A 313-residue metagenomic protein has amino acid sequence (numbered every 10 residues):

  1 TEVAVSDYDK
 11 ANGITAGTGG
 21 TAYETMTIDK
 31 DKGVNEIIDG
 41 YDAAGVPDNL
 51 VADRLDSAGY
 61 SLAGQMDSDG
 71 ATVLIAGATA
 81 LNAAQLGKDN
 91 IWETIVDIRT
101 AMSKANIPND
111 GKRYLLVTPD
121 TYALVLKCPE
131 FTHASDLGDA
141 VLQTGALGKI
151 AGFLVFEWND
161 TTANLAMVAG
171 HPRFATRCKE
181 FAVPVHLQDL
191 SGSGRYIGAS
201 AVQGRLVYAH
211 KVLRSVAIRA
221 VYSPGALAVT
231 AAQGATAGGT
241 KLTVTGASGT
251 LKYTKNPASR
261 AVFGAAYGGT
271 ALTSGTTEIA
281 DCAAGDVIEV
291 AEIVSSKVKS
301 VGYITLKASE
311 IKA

Functional and structural regions predicted by a protein language model:
T1-A4, A22-D29, C128-P224: Sequence/fold signature of self-assembling virion shell proteins
G40-I107, A220-P224: Alpha-helical scaffold segments that mediate packing/assembly in large oligomeric complexes
A76-L147, F263, Y267: Extended, solvent-exposed, turn-rich assembly/linker loops in the middle of proteins
Q233-A247: Short coil/turn motif common to extracellular beta-sandwich-like domains
V244-L251, A258: Short proline/glycine-enriched turn/loop motifs at strand-loop junctions of beta-rich domains
T276-V287: Surface-exposed, short loops/turns at beta-strand junctions within beta-sandwich domains
V287-I293: Extracellular recognition modules
K297-I311: Extracellular fibronectin type III
